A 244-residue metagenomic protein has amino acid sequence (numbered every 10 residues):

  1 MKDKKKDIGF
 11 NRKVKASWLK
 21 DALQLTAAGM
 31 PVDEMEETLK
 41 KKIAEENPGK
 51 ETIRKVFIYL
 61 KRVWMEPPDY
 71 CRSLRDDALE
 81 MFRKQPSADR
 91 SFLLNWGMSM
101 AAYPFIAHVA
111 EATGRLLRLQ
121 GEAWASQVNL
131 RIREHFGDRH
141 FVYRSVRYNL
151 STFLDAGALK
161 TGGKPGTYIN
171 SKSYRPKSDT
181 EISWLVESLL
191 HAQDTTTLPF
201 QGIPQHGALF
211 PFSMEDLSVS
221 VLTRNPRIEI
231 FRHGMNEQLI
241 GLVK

Functional and structural regions predicted by a protein language model:
M1-W96, E111-A112, A123: Eukaryotic partner-binding/assembly regions in large regulatory complexes
W18-T26, N95-E122, S178-T197: Positively charged, polyanion-binding regions of nucleic-acid-associated proteins
D33-L39, L119-E134, D194-G207: Short acidic, hydrophobic short linear motifs in intrinsically disordered regions
K41-P48, L130-F141, Q201-E215: Short helix-coil junctions and helix-kink-helix linkers
R54, I58-L60, V146-A156, S218-R227 (+1 more regions): Basic amphipathic alpha-helical segments that dock to polyanions
K84-M100, T161-K164, Y168-R175: Basic, amphipathic alpha-helix used for nucleic-acid engagement in HTH/winged-helix/SANT-Myb modules and analogous
A110-G121, A125-K172: Eukaryote-skewed repeat-based solenoidal scaffolds used as protein-protein interaction platforms, primarily
G162-G241: Accessory, usually C-terminal, subdomains that scaffold auxiliary metal cofactors
